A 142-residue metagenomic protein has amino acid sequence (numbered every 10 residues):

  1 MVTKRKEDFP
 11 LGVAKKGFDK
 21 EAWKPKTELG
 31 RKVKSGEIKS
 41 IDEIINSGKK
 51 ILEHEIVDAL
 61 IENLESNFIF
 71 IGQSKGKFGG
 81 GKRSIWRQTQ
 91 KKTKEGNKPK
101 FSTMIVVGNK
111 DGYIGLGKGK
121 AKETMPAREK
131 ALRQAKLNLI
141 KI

Functional and structural regions predicted by a protein language model:
M1-I142: Ribosome-associated RNA-binding proteins
